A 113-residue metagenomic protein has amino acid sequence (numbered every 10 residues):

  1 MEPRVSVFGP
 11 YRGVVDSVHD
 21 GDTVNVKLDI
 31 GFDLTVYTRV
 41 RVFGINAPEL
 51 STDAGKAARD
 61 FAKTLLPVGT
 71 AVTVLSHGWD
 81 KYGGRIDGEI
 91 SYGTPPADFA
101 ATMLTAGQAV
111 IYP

Functional and structural regions predicted by a protein language model:
M1-P113: Small beta-barrel nucleic-acid-binding modules, primarily SNase/OB-fold domains and secondarily Tudor-like barrels
